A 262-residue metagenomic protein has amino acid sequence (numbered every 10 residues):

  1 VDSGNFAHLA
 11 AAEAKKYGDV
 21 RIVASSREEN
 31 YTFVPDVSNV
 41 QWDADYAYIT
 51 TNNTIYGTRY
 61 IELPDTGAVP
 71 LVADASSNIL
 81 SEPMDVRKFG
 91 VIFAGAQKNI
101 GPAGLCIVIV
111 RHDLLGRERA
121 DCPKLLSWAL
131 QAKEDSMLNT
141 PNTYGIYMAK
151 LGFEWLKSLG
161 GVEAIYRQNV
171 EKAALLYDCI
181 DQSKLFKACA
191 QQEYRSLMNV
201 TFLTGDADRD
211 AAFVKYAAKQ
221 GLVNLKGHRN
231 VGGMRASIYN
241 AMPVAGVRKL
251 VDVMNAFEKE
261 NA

Functional and structural regions predicted by a protein language model:
V1-H8: Conserved PLP-anchoring active-site segment centered on the Schiff-base-forming lysine
A14, S26-I79: Active-site phosphate-binding strand-loop segment of PLP-dependent enzymes
I22-S25, I49, L71-A75, F93-G95 (+1 more regions): General beta-strand structural signal in soluble alpha/beta enzymes
V72, V86-Q97, C106: Conserved active-site segment immediately N-terminal to the catalytic lysine that forms the internal aldimine
A96-Y177, Q191, E260-A262: Active-site C-terminal subdomain of aminotransferase-like
F186-A217: Conserved PLP-binding catalytic core of the aspartate aminotransferase-like
K219, H228, G232-A262: PLP-dependent enzyme catalytic core of the Aspartate aminotransferase-like
